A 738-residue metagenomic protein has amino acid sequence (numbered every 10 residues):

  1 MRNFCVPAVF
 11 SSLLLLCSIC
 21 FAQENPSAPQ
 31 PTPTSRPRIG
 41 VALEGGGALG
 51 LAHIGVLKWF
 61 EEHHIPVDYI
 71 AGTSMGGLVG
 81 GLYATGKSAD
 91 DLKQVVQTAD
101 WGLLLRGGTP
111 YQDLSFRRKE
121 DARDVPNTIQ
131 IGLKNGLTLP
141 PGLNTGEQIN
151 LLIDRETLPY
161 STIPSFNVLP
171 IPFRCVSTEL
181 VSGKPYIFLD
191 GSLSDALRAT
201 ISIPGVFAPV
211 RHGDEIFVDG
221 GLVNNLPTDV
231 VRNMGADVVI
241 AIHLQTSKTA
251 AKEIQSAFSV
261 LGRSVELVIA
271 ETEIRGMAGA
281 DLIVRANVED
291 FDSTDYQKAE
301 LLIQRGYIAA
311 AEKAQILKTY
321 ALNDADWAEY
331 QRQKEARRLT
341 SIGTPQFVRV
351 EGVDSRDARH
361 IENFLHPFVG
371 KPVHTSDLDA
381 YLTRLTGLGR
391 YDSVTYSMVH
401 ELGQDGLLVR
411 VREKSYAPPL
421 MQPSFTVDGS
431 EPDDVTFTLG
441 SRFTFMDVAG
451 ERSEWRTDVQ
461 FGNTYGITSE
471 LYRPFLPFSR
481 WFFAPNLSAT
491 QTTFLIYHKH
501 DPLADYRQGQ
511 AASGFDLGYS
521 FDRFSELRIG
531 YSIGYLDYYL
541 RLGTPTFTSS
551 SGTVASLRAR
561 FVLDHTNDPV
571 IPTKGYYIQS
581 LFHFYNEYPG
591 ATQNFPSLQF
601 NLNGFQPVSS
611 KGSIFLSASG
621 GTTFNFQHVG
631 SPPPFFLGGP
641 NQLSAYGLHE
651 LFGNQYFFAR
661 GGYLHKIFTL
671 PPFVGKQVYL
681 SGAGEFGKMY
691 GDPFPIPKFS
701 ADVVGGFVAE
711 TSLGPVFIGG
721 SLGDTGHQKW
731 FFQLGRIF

Functional and structural regions predicted by a protein language model:
A8-S18: Bacterial N-terminal signal peptides
F21-T73, G81-V399, E413-S415: Patatin-like phospholipase
A48, K87-S88, Q97, T178-V181 (+19 more regions): Solvent-exposed coil/turn segments that connect beta secondary-structure elements in extracytoplasmic/periplasmic
S247-T249, S256, K318-K334, I533-G534 (+3 more regions): Acidic/histidine-enriched alpha-helical segments
I254, L495-K499, D537-G543, T592 (+2 more regions): Outer-membrane beta-barrel and related beta-rich outer-membrane complex signature in Gram-negative bacteria
S376, Y381, S393-A559, T566 (+4 more regions): Gram-negative/organellar outer-membrane beta-barrel architecture
G406, L420-S430, T457, T546 (+4 more regions): C-terminal outer-membrane beta-barrel translocator/porin domains of Gram-negative envelope proteins and their
